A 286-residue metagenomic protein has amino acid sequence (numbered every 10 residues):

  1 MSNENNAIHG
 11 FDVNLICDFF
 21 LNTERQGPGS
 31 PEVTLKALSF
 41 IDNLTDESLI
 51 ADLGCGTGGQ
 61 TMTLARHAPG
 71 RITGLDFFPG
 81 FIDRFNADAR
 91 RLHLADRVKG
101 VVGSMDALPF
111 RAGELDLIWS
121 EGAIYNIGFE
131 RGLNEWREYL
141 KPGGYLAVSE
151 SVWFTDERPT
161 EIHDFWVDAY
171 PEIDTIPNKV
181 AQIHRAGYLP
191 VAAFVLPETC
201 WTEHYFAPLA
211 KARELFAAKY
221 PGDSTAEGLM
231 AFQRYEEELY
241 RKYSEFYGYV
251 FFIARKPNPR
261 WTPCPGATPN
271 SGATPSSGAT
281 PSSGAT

Functional and structural regions predicted by a protein language model:
G27-D46: Conserved alpha-helix/loop element of class I SAM-dependent methyltransferases that forms part of the SAM/SAH-binding
A51-L53, T57-A107: Class I SAM-dependent methyltransferase SAM/SAH-binding core
D106-L117: A short acidic, Gly/Pro-enriched loop at the edge of an enzyme's catalytic core that lines a small-molecule cofactor
L117-E130: A short SAM/SAH-binding and catalytic strip from SAM-dependent methyltransferases
R131-Y145: A short glycine-rich, Lys/Arg-flanked "PGG" loop and its adjoining helix->strand segment in the class I
S151-Y170: Short, glycine-/aromatic-enriched active-site segment of Class I SAM-dependent methyltransferases
E172-G187: Short alpha-helix
A192-C264: Conserved Class I S-adenosyl-L-methionine
